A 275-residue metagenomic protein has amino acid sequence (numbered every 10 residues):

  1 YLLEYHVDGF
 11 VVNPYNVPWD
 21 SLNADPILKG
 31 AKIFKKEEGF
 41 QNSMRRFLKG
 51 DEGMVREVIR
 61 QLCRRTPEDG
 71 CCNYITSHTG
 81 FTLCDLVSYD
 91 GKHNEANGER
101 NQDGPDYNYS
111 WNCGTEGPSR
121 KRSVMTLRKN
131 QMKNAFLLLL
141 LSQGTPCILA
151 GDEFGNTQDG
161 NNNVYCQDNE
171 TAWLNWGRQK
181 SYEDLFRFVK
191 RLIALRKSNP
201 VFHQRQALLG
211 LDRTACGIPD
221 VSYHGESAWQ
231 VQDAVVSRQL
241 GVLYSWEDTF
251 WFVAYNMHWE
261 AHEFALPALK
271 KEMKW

Functional and structural regions predicted by a protein language model:
L2-L3: Acidic (Asp/Glu)-rich catalytic clusters
H6, Y15-A150, F154, N163-Q167 (+4 more regions): Conserved alpha/beta catalytic core and glycan-binding cleft of carbohydrate-active enzymes
S119, V124-K133, L138-I148, D152-W275: Carbohydrate-interacting/catalytic domains
